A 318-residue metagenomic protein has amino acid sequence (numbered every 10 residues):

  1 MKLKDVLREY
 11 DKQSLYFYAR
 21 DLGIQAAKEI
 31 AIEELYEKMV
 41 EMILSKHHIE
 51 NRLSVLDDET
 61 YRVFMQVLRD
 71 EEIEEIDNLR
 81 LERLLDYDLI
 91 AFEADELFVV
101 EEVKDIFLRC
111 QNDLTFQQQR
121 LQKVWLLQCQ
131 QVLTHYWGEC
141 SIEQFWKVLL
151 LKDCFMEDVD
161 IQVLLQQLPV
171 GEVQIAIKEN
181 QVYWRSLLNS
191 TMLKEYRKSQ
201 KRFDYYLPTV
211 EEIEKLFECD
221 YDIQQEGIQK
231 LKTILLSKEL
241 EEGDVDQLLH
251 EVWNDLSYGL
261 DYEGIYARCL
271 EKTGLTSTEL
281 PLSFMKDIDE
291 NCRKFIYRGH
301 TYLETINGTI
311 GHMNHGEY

Functional and structural regions predicted by a protein language model:
M1-L108: Basic helix-extension-helix modules of the SAP/HeH family
A31-E59, N112-L127, Y221-G227, E241: Short alpha-helical segments that sit at the start of domains
I49-L53, E102-Y136, L187-V210: Short, amphipathic alpha-helical interaction segments positioned at domain boundaries
R69-E72, T134-G138, K152: Short helix-capping/hinge SLiMs at alpha-helix to coil transitions
L79-L89, K152-N180, Y258-R298: Charge-enriched amphipathic alpha-helical scaffolds
L127-C129, W137-L151, V252-S257: Core of folded catalytic or high-affinity ligand/protein-binding domains in predominantly eukaryotic proteins
V148-V159, L165-F217: Long amphipathic alpha-helical segments with strong coiled-coil/leucine-zipper propensity
D204-G316: Extended alpha-helical interaction scaffolds used for oligomerization/partner binding
